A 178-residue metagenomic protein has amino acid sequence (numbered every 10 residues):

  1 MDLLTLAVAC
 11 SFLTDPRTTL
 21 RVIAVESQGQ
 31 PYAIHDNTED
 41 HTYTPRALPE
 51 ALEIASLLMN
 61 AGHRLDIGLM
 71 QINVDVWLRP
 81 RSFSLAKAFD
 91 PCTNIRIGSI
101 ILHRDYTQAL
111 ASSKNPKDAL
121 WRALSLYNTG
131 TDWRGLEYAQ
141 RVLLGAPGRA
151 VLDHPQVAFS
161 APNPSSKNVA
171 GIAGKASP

Functional and structural regions predicted by a protein language model:
M1-G148: Catalytic glycan-binding domains that act on GlcNAc-containing polysaccharides
D153-P178: Low-complexity, Gly/Ser/Thr/Pro-rich intrinsically disordered linker/tail segments
